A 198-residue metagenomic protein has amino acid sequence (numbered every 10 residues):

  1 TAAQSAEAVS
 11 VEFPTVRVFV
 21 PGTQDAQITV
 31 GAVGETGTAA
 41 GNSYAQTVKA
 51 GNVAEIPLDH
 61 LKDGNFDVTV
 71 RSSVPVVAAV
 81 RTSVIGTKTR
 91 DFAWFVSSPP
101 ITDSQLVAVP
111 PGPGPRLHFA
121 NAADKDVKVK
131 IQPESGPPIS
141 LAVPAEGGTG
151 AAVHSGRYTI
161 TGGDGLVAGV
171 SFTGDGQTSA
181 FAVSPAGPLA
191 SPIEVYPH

Functional and structural regions predicted by a protein language model:
T1-G22, V76-K125, Q132, G150-A152 (+1 more regions): Conserved functional hotspot residues at active sites or interaction interfaces
E7-I85, R116-H118: Extracytoplasmic/luminal low-complexity segments enriched in Pro/Gly and acidic/polar residues that act as flexible
R17, Q27-T29, A45-T47, K128-K130 (+3 more regions): Ser/Thr- (and often Asn-) enriched beta-sheet segments in non-cytosolic proteins
D25-E35, D124-P137: Short, surface-exposed beta-strand/strand-loop-strand elements in extracellular ectodomains
E35-D67, K88, E134-T159, S179-F181: A cross-kingdom feature marking solvent-exposed beta-strand/loop segments within repeated, beta-rich binding/scaffold
N65-V74, S155-F172: Short, aromatic- and glycine-rich surface loops/edge beta-strands on solvent-exposed regions
